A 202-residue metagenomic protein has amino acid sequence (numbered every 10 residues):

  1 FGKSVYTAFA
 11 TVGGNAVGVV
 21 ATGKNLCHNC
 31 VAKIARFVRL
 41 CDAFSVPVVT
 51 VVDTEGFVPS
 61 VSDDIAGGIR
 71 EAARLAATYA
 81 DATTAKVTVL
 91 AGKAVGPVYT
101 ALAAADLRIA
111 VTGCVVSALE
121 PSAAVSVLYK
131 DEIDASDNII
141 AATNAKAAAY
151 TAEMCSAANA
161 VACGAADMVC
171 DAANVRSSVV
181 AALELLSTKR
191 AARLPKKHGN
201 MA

Functional and structural regions predicted by a protein language model:
F1-A202: Ligand-binding clefts of soluble mixed alpha/beta catalytic domains
